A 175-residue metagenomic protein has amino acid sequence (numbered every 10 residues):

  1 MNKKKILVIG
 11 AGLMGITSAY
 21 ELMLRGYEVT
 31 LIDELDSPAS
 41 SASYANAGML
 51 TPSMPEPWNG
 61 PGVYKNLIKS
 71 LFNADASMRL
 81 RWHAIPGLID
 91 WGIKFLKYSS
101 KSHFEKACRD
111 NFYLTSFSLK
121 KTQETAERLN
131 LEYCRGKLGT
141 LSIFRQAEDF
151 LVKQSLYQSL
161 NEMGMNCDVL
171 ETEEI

Functional and structural regions predicted by a protein language model:
N2-I9, L13-M14, P38-P52: Accessory recognition modules or surfaces
K4-L31: N-terminal Rossmann-like FAD-binding beta1-loop-alpha1 element of flavoenzymes
K5, P61-V63, Q154-S155: Short, charged, solvent-exposed linker or helix-capping segments at domain edges/interfaces that act as flexible hinges
S18, S41-A42, P61-G62: Short glycine-/acidic-enriched loop or helix-start segments at secondary-structure transitions that form or flank
L24-Y44: Glycine-rich FAD pyrophosphate-binding loop
A45-F112: Glycine-rich active-site loop/strand segments that organize a redox cofactor
I89-I175: Rossmann-like flavin
